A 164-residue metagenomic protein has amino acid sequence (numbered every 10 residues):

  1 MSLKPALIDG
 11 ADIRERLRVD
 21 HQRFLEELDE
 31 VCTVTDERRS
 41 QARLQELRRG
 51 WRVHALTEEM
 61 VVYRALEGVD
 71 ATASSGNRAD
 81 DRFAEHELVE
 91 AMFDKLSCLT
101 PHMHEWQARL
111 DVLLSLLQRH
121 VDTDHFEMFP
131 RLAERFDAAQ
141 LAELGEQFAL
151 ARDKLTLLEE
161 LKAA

Functional and structural regions predicted by a protein language model:
M1-A164: Small-residue-biased structural context
